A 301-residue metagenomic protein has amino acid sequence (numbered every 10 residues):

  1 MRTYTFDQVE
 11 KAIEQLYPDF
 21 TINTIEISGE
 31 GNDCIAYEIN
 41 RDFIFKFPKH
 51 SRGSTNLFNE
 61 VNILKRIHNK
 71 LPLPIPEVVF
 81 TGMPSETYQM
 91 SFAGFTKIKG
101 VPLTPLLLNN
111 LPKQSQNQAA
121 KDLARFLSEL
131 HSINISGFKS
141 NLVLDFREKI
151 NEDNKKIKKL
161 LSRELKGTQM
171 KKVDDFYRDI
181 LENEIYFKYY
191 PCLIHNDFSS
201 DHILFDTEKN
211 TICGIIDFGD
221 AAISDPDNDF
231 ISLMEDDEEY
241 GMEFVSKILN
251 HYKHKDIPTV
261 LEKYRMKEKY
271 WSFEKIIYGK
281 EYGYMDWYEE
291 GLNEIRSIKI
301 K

Functional and structural regions predicted by a protein language model:
Y4-F20, M83-E86, A93, K99 (+6 more regions): An alpha-helical support segment within catalytic cores of ATP-dependent transferases
F6-E10, V61, M242-S246: Short, surface-exposed alpha-helical segments at coil->helix boundaries
P18, N40-F43, P72, E238-E239 (+1 more regions): Short glycine/proline-enriched coil/turn segments at helix->beta-strand junctions
N23-D145: ATP-binding pocket architecture of kinase catalytic cores
E30, Q118-K121, I231-K301: Helix-rich C-terminal or lid/interface subdomains of diverse kinases
K46-P48, V79-F80, L193-N196, I215-I216 (+2 more regions): Short beta-strand segments
K70-L73, T168, K253-I257: Short helix-capping segments at alpha-helix termini
P191-L193, S199-S200, F205-I257: Active-site Asp-x-Gly
